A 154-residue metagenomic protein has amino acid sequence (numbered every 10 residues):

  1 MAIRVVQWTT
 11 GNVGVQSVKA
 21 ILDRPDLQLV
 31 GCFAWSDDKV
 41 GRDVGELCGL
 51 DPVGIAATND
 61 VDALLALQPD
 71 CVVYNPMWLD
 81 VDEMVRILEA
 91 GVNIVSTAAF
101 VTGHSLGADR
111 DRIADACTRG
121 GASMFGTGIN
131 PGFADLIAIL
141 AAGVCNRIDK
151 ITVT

Functional and structural regions predicted by a protein language model:
M1-A90: N-terminal glycine-/serine-/threonine-rich beta1-alpha1-beta2 phosphate-ribose binding loop of Rossmann-like
W8, N75, T97, F125-G128 (+1 more regions): Structural motif
G11-V13, V101-S105, G128-D135: Gly/Ser/Thr-rich loops at beta-strand to alpha-helix junctions that form or flank small-molecule/cofactor-binding
L29, I94-V95, S123-M124: Hydrophobic beta-strand scaffold residues
W35-D37, V92, A98-T102, I129-N130: Short, ordered loop/turn segments at secondary-structure junctions
E46-D51, R112-D115, A142-C145: Short, hinge-like loop/turn segments at secondary-structure boundaries
A99-S123: Rossmann-fold NAD(P)-binding glycine/threonine-rich loop
F125, I129-T154: Conserved anion/nucleotide-ligand pocket segment
